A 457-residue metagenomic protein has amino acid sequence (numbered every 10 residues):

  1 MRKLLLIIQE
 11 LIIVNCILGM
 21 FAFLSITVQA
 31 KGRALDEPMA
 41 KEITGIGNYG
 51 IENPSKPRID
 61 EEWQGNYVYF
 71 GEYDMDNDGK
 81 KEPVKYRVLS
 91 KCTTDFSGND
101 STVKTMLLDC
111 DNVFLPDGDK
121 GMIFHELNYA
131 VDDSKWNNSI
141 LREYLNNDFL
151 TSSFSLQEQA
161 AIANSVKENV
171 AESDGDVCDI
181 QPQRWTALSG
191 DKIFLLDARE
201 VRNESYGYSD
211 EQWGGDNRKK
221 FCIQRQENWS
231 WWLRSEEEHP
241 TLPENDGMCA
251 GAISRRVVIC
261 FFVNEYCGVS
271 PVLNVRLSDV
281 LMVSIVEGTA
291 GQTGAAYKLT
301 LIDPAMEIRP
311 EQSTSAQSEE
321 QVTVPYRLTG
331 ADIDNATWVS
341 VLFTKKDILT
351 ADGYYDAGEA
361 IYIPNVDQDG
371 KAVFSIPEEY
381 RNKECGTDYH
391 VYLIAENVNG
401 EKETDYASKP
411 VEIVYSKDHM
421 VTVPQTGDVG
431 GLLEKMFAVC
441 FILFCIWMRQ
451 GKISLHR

Functional and structural regions predicted by a protein language model:
M1-L4, I8-E10, I453-R457: Positively charged n-region of N-terminal signal peptides that target proteins for export
E10-F23: Bacterial N-terminal signal peptides
M20-P38, Q425-G430: Sec-dependent signal peptide cleavage junction
G32-G386, A395-S416: Collagenous Gly-X-Y triple-helix signature in extracellular proteins
D388-H390: Short, conserved beta-strand segments of beta-strand-rich sandwich/propeller modules, principally
E412-D428: C-terminal low-complexity, Ser/Thr- and acidic/Pro-rich disordered "stalk" regions positioned immediately N-terminal
G431-I453: A cross-kingdom C-terminal cell-surface attachment/processing module
